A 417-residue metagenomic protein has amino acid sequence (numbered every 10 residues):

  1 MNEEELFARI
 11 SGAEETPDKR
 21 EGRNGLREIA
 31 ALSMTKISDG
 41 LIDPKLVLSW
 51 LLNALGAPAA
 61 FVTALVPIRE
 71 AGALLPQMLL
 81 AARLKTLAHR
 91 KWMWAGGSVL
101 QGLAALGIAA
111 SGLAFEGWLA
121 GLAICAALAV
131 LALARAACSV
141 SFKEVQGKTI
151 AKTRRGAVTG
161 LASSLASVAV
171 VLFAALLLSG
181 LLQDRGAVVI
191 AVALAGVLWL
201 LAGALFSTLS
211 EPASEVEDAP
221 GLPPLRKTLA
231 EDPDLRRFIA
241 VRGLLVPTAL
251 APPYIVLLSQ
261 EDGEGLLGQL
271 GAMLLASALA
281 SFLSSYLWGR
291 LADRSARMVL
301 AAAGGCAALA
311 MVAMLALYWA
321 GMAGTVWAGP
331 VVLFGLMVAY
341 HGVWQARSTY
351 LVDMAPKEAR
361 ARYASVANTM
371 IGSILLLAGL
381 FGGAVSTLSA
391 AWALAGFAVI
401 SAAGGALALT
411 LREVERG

Functional and structural regions predicted by a protein language model:
N2-L75, D234-M273: Helix-loop boundary and gating motifs at the non-cytosolic
E28, L119-L128, R237-F238, G324-L333: Short hydrophobic/alpha-helical segments at membrane-entry points of transmembrane helices in Major Facilitator
E28-L46, L65-A81, G97-Q101, A127-D184 (+5 more regions): Substrate-agnostic recognition of the 12-TM MFS/MFS-like secondary transporter fold
A54-L55, T86-L87, V145-T149, L258-G263 (+2 more regions): Helix-to-coil boundary motifs at intracellular loop junctions of multi-pass secondary transporters
K85-L100, D293-A307: Cytoplasmic membrane-interface "Motif A"-like loop-to-helix N-cap segments of 12-TM Major Facilitator Superfamily
V99-G117, C306-A323: C-terminal ends and interior cores of transmembrane alpha-helices in multi-pass membrane transporters/permeases
G203-A219, L409-G417: Helix-loop junctions on the cytosolic side of multi-pass membrane transporters, especially the intracellular loop
M298-V343: C-terminal transmembrane helical hairpin of 12-TM major facilitator-type secondary transporters
